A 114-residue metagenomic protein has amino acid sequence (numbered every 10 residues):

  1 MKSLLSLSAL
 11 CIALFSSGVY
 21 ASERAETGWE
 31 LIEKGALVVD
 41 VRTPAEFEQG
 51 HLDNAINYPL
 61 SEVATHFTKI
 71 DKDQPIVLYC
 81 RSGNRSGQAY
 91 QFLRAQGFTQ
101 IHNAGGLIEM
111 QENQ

Functional and structural regions predicted by a protein language model:
K2-L7, G18-A36, A45-Q74, N84-Q114: Rhodanese-like catalytic fold shared by cysteine-dependent sulfurtransferases and DSP/PTP-type phosphatases
L14-F15: Sec-dependent N-terminal signal peptides of Gram-positive bacterial secreted proteins and lipoproteins
V39-D40: Structural scaffold elements adjacent to functional motifs in cytosolic proteins
C80: Short cysteine clusters
